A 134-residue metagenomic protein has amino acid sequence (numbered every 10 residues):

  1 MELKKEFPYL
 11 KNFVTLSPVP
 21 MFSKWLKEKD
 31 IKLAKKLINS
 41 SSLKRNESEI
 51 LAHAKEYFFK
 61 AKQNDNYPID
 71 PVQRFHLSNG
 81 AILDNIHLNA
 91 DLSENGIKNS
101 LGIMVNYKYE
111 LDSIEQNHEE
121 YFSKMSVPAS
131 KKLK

Functional and structural regions predicted by a protein language model:
E2-K134: Extended, composition-driven regions rather than compact fold-specific motifs
